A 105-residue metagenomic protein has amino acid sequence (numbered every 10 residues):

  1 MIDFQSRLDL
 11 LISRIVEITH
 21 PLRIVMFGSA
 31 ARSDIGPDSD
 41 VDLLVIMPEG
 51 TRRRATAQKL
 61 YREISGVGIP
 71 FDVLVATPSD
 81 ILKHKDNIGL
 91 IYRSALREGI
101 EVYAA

Functional and structural regions predicted by a protein language model:
M1-R23, A31-P37, P48-A105: Catalytic core of pol beta-like nucleotidyltransferases
S39-V41: Short, conserved active-site loops that position catalytic residues or coordinate cofactors/metal ions across diverse
L44-I46: Short hydrophobic/aromatic beta-strand micro-patches that form the beta-sheet surface supporting nucleotide- or nucleic
